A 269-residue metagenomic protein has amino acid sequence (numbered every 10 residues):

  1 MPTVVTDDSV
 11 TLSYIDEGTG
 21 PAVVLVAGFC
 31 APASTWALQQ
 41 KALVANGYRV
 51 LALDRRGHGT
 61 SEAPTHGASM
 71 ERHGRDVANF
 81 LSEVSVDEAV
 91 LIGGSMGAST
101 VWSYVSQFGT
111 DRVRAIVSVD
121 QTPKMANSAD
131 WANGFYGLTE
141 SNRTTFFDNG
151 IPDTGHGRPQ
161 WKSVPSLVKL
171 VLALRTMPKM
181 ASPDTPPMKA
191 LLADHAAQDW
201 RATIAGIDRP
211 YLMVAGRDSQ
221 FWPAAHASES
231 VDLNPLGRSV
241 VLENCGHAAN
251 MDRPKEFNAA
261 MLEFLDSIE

Functional and structural regions predicted by a protein language model:
V10-A63: Conserved HGGG/HGGXW glycine-rich cap/lid loop of the alpha/beta-hydrolase fold
R72-A89: Conserved acidic catalytic loop of the alpha/beta-hydrolase fold
L91-G93, V119: Short beta-strand immediately N-terminal to the catalytic nucleophile in serine-hydrolase-like folds
G93, G97, V101: Gly/Ala-rich beta-loop-alpha elbow adjacent to hydrolase catalytic centers
W102, S106-Q107, R112-F146: Flexible "cap/lid" loop of the alpha/beta hydrolase fold
N127-G134, T144-G206: Conserved alpha/beta-hydrolase catalytic His-Asp/Glu region
P183-D232, R238-V241: Conserved serine/cysteine hydrolase catalytic core
L236-E269: Catalytic active-site module of serine/aspartate enzymes centered on a nucleophile-bearing elbow/loop
